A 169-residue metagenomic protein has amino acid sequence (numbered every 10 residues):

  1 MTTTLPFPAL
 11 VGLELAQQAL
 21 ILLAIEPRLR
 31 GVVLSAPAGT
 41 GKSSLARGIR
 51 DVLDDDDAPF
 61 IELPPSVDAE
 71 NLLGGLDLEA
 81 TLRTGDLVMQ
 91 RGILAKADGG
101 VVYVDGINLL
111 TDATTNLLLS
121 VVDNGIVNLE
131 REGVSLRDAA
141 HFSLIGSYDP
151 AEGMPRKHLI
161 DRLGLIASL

Functional and structural regions predicted by a protein language model:
T2-P37: Pre-Walker A (pre-P-loop) alpha-helix and adjacent loop at the N terminus of AAA/AAA+ ATPase modules, a conserved
L10, L29, V33-P37, L82-I93 (+3 more regions): Conserved Walker
I21-A24, T81-V102: Conserved alpha-helical scaffold flanking the Walker A/P-loop in AAA+ ATPase domains
L23-P27, L117-I126: P-loop NTPase nucleotide-binding module
A24-P65: Walker A/P-loop
L29-R30, D56-A58, D98-G99, N124-G125 (+2 more regions): Short glycine-/polar-rich loops that comprise or flank the Walker A/P-loop and associated switch/sensor motifs
V52, L63-R83: Conserved NTP-binding/hydrolysis module of P-loop NTPases
D68-L73, A95-V122, P155-R162: Conserved AAA+/SF3 P-loop NTPase catalytic/coupling segment centered on the Walker-B
